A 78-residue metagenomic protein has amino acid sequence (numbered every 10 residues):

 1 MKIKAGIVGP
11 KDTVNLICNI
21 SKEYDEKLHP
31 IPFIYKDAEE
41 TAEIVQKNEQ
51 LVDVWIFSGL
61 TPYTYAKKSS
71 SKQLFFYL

Functional and structural regions predicted by a protein language model:
M1-L78: Alpha-helical/coil-rich non-catalytic "connector" segments in signaling and regulatory proteins
